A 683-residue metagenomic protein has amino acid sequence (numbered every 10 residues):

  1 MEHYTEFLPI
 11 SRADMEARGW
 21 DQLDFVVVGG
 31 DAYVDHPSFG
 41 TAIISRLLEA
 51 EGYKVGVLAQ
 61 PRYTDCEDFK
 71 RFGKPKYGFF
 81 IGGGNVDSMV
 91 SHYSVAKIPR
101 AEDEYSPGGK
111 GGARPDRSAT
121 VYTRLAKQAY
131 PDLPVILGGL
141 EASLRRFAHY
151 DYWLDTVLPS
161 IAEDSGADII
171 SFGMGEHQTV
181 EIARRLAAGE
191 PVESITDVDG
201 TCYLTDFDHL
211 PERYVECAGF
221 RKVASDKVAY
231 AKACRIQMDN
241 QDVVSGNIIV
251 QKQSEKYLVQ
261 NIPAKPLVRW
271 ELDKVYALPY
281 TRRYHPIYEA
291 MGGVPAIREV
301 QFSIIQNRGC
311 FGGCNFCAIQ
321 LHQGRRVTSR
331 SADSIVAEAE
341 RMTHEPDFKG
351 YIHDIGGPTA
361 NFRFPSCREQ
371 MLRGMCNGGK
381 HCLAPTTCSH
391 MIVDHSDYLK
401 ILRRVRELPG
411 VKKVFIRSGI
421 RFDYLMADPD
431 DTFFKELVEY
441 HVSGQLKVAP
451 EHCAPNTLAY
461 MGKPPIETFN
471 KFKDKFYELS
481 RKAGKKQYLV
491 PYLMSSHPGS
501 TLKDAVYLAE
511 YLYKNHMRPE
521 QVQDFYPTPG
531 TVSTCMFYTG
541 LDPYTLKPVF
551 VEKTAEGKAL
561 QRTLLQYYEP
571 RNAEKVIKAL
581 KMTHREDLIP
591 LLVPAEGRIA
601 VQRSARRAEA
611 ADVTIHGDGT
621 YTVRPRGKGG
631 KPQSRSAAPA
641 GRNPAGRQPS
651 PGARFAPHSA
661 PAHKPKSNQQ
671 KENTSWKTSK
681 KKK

Functional and structural regions predicted by a protein language model:
E2-Q22, A32, V228-S303: N-terminal [4Fe-4S]-dependent radical SAM core
D14, G40, A59-Q253, Q260-N261: Glycine-rich beta-alpha loop elements in corrinoid/cobalamin-binding modules across cobalamin-dependent enzymes
V27, I43, R62-Y63, R341-V490 (+1 more regions): Conserved SAM/AdoMet-binding glycine-rich loop
D31, M291-A318, T343, Y351: N-terminal pre-triad scaffold of radical SAM enzymes
T64, E193-Q241, E255, A264-L267 (+6 more regions): Terminal amphipathic helices with adjacent charged low-complexity linkers/tails
D87-A96, L144-R146, E176-E181, T205-H209 (+6 more regions): Flexible glycine/acidic-rich beta-alpha junction loops that bind and position SAM and/or redox cofactors in anaerobic
D168, V275, C310, I335 (+3 more regions): Conserved, mostly hydrophobic/aromatic
S604, E609, V613-K683: Intrinsically disordered, Lys/Arg-rich low-complexity segments
